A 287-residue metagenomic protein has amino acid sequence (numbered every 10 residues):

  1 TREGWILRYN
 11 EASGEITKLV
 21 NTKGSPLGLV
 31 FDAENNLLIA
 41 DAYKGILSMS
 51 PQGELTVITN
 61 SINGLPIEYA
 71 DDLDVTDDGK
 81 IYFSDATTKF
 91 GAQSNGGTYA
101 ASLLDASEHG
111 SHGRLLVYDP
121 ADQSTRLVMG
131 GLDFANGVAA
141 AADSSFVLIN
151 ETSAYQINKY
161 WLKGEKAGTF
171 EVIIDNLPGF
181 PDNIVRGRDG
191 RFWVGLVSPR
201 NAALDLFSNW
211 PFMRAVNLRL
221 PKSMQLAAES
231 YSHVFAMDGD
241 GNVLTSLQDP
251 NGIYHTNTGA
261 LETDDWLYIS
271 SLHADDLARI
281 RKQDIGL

Functional and structural regions predicted by a protein language model:
T1-L287: Sequence-structural signature of mature extracellular/luminal beta-sheet repeat domains, prominently beta-propellers
